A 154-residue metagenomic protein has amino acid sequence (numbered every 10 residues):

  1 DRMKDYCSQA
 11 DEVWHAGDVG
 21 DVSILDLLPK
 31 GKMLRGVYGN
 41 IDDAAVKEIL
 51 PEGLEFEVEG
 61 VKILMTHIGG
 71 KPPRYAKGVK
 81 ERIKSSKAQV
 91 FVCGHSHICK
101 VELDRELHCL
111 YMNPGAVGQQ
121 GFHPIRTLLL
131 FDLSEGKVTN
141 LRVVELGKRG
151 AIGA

Functional and structural regions predicted by a protein language model:
D1-D5, I24-L27, G53-L54, V79-R82 (+2 more regions): Short, flexible, glycine/charge-rich loop motifs used to bind or transfer phosphoryl groups or to couple energy/partner
D1-L34, D42-E52, G60, P124-T127 (+1 more regions): N-terminal active-site segment of His-dependent metallophosphoesterases
V13, D18, L28, G39 (+4 more regions): Divalent metal-coordination and catalytic microenvironments
H15, E57-V58, L103, L133: Generic beta-strand structural signal
R35, P73-K137, L141: Conserved beta-sheet core of the metallophosphoesterase superfamily
R35-K77, E81: Helix-adjacent hinge/juxtasegments
N40, G69-K71, V117, S134 (+1 more regions): Short, solvent-exposed coil/turn elements at secondary-structure transition points
L141-G153: Short, solvent-exposed aromatic-acidic interface loops
